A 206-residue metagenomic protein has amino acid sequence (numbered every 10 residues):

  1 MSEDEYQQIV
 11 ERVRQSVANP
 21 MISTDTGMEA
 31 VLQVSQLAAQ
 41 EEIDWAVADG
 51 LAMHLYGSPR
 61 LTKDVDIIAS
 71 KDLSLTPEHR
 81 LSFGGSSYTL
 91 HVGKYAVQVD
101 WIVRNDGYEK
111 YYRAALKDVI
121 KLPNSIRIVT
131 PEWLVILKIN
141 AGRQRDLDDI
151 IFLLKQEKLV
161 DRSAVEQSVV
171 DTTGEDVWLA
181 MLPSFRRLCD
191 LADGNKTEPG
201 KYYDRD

Functional and structural regions predicted by a protein language model:
M1-D206: Compositionally biased terminal segments of proteins
